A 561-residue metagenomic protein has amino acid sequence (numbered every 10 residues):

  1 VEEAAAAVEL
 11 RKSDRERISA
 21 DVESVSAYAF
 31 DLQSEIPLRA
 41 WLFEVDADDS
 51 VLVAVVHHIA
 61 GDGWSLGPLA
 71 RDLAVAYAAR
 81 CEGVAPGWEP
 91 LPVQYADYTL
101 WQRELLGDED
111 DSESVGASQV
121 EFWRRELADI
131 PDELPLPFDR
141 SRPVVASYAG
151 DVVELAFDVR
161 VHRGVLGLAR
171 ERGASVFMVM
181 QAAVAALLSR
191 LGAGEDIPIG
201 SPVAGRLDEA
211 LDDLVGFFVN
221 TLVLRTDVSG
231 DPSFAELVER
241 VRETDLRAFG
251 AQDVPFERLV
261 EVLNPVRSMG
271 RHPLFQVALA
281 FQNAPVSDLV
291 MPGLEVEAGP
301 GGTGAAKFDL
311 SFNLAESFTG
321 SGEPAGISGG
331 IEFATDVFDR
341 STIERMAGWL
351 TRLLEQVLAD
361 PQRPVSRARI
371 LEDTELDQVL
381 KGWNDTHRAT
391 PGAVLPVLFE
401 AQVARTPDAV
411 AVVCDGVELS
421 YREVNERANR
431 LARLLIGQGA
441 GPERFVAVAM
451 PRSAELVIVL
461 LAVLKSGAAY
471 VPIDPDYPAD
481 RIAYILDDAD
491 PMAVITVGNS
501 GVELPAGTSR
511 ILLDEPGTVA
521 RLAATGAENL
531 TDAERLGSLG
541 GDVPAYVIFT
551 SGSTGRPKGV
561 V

Functional and structural regions predicted by a protein language model:
V1-L91, F138, R163, G167 (+5 more regions): Carrier-protein-dependent adenylate-forming modules in NRPS/ANL systems
E23-D31, I36-V45, V55-I59, A74-A79 (+10 more regions): Adenylate-forming
V115-G116: C-terminal membrane module of polytopic membrane proteins
S366-Q378: Short, highly charged C-terminal tails/helix-capping segments
D377-L380, G441: Internal, well-ordered interaction modules that form the hydrophobic cores of assembly/scaffold domains in eukaryotic
